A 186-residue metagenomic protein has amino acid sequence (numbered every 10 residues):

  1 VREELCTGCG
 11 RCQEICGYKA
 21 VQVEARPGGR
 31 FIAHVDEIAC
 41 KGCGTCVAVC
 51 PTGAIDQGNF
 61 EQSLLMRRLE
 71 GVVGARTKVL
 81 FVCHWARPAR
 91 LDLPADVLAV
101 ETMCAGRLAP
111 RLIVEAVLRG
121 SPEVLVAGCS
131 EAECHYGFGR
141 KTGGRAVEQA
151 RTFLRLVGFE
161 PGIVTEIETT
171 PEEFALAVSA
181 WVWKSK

Functional and structural regions predicted by a protein language model:
V1-C6, F31-G42: Flexible gly/pro/ser-rich segments immediately N-terminal to CXXCH heme-c attachment motifs in exported/periplasmic
V1-Q22, L98-A99, V114-G120, V124: Ordered, small/hydrophobic-rich secondary-structure cores
E3, G10, G44, P110 (+1 more regions): Electropositive phosphate-/nucleotide-binding environments in soluble metabolic enzymes
R11-G28, H34, T45-L64: Iron-sulfur cluster-binding cysteine motifs and their immediate structural context in ferredoxin-like electron-transfer
A25-R30, I38, V47, N59-K186: Iron-sulfur-associated redox domains of electron-transfer enzymes in respiratory and anaerobic energy metabolism
